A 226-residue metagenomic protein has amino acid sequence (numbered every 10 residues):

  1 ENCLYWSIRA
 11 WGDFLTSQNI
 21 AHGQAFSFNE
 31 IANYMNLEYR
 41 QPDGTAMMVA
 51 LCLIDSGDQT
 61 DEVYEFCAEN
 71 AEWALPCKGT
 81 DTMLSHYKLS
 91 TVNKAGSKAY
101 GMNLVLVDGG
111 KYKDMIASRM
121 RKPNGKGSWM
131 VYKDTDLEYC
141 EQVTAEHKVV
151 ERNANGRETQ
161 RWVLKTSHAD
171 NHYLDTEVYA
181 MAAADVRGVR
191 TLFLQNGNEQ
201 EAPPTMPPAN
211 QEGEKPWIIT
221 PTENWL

Functional and structural regions predicted by a protein language model:
E1-C52, W217-L226: Nucleic-acid-processing active sites and adjacent nucleic-acid-binding tracks, predominantly divalent metal-dependent
G57-G213, P221: C-terminal nuclease/phosphodiesterase catalytic domains that cleave nucleic-acid phosphodiester bonds
